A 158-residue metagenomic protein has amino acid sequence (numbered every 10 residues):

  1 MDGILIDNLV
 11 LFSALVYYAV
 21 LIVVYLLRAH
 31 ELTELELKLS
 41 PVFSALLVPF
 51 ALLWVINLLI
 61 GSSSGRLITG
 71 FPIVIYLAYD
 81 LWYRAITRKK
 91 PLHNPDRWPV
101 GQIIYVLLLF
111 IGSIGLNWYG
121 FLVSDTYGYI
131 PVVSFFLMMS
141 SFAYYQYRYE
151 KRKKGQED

Functional and structural regions predicted by a protein language model:
I4-E31: N-terminal signal-anchor/start-transfer transmembrane helix
S13-Y17, R66-A78, T126-M138: Hydrophobic core segments of alpha-helical transmembrane domains in multi-pass membrane proteins
I22-E34, L81-P91: C-terminal ends of transmembrane helices
V24, W82-T87, G112-F121, L137-K153: Membrane-water interface at the C-terminal end of transmembrane alpha helices
P41-A51, D96-G112: Small-residue-rich segments of transmembrane alpha-helices in multi-pass membrane proteins, especially helix faces
P41-I68: Membrane-helix boundary elements
A51-I60, V106-V123: Hydrophobic alpha-helical transmembrane segments in multi-pass integral membrane proteins
I86-W98, I111-I130: Membrane-helix boundary connector in multi-pass membrane proteins
